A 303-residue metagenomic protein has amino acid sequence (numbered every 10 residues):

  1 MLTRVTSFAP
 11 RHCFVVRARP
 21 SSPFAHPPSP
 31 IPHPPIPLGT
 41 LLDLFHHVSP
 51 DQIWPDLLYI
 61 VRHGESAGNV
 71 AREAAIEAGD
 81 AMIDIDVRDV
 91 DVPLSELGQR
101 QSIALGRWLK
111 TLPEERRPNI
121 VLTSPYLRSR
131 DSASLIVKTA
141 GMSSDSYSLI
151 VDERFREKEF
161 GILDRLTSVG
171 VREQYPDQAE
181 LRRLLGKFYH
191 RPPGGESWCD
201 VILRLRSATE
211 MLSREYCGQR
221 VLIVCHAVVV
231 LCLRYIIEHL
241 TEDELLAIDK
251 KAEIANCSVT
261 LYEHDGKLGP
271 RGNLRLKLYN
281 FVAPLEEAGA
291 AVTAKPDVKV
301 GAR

Functional and structural regions predicted by a protein language model:
L2-P20, F24, P35-I60, E65-A67 (+6 more regions): Non-catalytic terminal regions with compositionally biased, polar/charged low complexity
L38, D43-Y59, A67-G68, E73 (+5 more regions): Phosphate-coordination/substrate-recognition cap region in phosphate-metabolizing enzymes
H63, G98, H226: Short, conserved phosphate/pyrophosphate- and ester-handling motifs at nucleotide-, phospho-/glycolipid
I83-E96, L245-K251: A short acidic, glycine-rich active-site loop that binds or catalyzes chemistry on phosphate/adenosine moieties
I85-P93, A179-C199: Short glycine/proline- and acidic residue-enriched helix-loop micro-motifs that form flexible lids or anion-recognition
T123-S124, L203, V224-C225: Short beta-strand scaffold positions
R130, R206-R271: Active-site-adjacent alpha-helix immediately C-terminal to a catalytic or transition-state-stabilizing loop
L166-A179, K267-V282: A polyampholytic, Gly/Pro-enriched intrinsically disordered region
